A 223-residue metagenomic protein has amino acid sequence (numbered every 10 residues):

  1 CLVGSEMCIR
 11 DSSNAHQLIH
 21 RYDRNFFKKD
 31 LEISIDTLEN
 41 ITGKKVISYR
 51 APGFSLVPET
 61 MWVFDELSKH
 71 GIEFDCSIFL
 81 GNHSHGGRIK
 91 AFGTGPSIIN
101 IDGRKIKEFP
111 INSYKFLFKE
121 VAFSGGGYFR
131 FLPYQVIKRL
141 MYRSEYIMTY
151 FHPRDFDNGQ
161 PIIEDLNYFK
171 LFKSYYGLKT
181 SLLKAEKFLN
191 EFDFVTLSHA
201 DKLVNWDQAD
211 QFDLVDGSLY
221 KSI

Functional and structural regions predicted by a protein language model:
C1-I9: Single conserved hydrophobic/aromatic residue that forms the stacking wall/gate of nucleotide- or nucleobase-binding
S5, T37-I41, E66-E73, K184-E191: Alpha-helical structural signal in soluble globular domains
R10-S12, H16, H152: Histidine-centered divalent metal-coordination motifs
N14-F27, P52-S55, E120-F129, K170-G177: The substrate-binding groove and active-site-proximal loops of carbohydrate-active enzymes, especially glycoside
Q17-H20, S55-T60, N82-G86, L117-F118 (+2 more regions): Short catalytic/ligand-binding loop motif for oxyanion handling, primarily in non-cytosolic enzymes, centered on
F27-L38: An active-site-proximal "capping" alpha-helix that borders the catalytic cofactor pocket
K44, A51-Y150: Active-site-adjacent pocket scaffolds in enzyme catalytic domains
F131-I223: C-terminal domain-boundary segment and adjacent tail
